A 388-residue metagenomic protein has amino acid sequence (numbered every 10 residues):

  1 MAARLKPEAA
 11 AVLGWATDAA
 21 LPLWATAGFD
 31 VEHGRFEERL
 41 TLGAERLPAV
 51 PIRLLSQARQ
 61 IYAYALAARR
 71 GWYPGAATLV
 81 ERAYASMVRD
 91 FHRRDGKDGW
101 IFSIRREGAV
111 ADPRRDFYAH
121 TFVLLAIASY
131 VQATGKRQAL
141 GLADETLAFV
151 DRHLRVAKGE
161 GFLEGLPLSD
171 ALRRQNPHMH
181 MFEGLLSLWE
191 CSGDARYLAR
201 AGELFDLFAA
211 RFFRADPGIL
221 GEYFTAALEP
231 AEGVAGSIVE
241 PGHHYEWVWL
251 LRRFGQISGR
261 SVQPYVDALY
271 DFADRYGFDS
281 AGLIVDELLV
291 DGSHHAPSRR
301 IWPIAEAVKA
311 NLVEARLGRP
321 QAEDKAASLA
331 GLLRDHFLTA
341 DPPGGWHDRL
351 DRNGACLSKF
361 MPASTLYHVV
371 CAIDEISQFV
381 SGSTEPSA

Functional and structural regions predicted by a protein language model:
M1-A388: Glycan-recognition and catalytic cores of secretory/periplasmic carbohydrate-active enzymes
